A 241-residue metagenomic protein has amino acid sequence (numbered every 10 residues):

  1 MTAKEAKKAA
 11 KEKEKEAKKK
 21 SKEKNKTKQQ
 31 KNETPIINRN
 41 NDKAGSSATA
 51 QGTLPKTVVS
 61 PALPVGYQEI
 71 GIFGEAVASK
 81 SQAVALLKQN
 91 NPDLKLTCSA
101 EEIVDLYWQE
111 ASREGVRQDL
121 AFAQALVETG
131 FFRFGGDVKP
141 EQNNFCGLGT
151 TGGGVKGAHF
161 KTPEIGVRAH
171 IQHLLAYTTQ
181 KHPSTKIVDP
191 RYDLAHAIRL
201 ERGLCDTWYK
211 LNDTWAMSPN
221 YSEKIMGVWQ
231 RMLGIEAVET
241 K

Functional and structural regions predicted by a protein language model:
A3, K7, K13-E14, K20-K241: Catalytic cores of secreted/periplasmic lytic hydrolases that degrade extracellular macromolecules
